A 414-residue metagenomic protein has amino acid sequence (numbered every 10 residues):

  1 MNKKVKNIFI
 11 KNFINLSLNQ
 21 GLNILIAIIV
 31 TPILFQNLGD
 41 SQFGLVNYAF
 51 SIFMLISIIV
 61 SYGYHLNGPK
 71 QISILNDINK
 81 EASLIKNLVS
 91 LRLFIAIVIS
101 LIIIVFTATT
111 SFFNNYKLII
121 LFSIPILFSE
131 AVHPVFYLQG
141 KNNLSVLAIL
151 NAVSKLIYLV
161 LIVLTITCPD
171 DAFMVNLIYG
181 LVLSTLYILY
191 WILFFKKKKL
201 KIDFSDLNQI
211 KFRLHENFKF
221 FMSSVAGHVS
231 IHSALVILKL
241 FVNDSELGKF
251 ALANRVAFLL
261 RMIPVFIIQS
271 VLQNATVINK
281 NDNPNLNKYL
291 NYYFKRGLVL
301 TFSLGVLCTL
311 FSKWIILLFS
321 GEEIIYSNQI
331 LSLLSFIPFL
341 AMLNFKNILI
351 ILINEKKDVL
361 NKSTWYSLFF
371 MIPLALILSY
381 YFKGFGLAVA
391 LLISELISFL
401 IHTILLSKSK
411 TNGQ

Functional and structural regions predicted by a protein language model:
K4, D40, F106-S123, L310-M342: Interfacial segments at transmembrane-helix termini and the short loops linking adjacent helices
K6, L127-L150, F336-W365: Membrane-interface junctions at transmembrane-helix termini in multi-pass inner-membrane proteins
N7-H65, F218-S245, G305, I372-L376 (+2 more regions): Signature of the first transmembrane helix
K11-A27, L147, V153-Y158, M174-F195 (+3 more regions): Transmembrane helical elements of multi-pass membrane transporters/channels
K11-N23, A49, M54, I58-T107 (+2 more regions): Membrane-water interface segments that mark the loop-to-transmembrane alpha-helix transition
L16, Q20, N47-F50, L88 (+10 more regions): Residue-level recognition of transmembrane alpha-helices in multi-pass small-molecule transporters/permeases
V60-N76, A257-N281, I348-I353: Helix-loop junctions and terminal segments of transmembrane helices in multi-pass membrane transport/translocation
I124, A148-K197, S367-F370, G384-K408: Hydrophobic alpha-helical transmembrane segments
